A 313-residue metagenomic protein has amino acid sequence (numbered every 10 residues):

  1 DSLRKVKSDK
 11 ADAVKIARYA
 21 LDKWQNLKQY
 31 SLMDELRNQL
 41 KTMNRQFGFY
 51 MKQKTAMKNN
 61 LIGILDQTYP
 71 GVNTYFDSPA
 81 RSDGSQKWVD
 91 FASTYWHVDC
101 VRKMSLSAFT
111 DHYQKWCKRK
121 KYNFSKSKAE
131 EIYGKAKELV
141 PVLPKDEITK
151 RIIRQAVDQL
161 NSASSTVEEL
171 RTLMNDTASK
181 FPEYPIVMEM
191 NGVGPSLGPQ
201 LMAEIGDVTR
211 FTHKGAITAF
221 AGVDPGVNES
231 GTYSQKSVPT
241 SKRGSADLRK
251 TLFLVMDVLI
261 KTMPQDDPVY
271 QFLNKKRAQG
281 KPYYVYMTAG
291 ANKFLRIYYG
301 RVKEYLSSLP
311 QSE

Functional and structural regions predicted by a protein language model:
D1-E313: A detector of single, family-specific signature residues that are central to catalytic or substrate-handling motifs
